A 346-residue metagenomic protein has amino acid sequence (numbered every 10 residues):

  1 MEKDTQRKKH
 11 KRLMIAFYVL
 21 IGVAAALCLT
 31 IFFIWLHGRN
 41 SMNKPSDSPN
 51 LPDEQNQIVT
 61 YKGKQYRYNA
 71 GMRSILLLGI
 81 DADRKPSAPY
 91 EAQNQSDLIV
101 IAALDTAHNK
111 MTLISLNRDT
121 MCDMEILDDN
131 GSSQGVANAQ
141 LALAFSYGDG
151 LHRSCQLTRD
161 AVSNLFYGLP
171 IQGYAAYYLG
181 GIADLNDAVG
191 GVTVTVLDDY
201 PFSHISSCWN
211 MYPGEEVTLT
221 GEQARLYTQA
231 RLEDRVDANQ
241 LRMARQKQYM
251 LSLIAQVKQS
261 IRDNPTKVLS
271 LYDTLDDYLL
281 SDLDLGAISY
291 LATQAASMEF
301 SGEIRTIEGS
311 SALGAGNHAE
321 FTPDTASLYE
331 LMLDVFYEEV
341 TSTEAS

Functional and structural regions predicted by a protein language model:
E2-H10, I15-G22, L27-S346: Non-catalytic, solvent-exposed segments at the cell envelope interface
